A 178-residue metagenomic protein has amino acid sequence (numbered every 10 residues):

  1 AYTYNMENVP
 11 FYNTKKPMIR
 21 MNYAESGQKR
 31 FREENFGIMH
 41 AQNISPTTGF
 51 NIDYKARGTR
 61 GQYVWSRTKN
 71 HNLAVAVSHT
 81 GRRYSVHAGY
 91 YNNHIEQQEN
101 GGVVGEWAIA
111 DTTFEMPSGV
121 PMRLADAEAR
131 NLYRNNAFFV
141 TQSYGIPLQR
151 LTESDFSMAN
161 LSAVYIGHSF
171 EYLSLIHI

Functional and structural regions predicted by a protein language model:
N5-H40, G61-Q62: Short strand-turn segments of transmembrane beta-barrel domains in outer membranes, especially the first one or two
V9-K16, P46-T47, R83, P147-V164: Short loop/turn motifs that connect adjacent beta-strands in outer-membrane beta-barrel proteins
Y12-R20, N51-G58, I109-L124: Flexible, solvent-exposed coil segments and beta strand-coil junctions, predominantly the extracellular/periplasmic
M21-E25, Y54-A56, A88-N92, V164-S174: Transmembrane beta-barrel strands of outer-membrane/channel proteins
I38-Q42, V75-H79, V140-I146: Residues on the lipid-exposed face of transmembrane beta-strands in outer-membrane beta-barrel proteins
Q62-N72, A76-N136: Outer-membrane beta-barrel translocator/channel fold
A125-Y165: Outer-membrane beta-barrel transmembrane strands
I176-I178: Conserved small/polar residues in nucleotide/adenosyl-binding loops
